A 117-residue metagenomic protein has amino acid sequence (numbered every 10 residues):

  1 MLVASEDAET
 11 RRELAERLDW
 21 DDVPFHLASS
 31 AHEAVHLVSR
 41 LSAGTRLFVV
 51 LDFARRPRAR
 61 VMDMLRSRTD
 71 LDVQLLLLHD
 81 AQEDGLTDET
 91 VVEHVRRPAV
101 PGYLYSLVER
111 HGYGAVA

Functional and structural regions predicted by a protein language model:
A4-S5, H79: Conserved acidic carboxylate
S5, F53, P98: Conserved residues at beta->alpha junctions
A8-L27: Two-component/phosphorelay signaling modules centered on CheY-like receiver
R11, A31-V35, G44-V73, H79-E83 (+1 more regions): Conserved phosphotransfer microenvironments
L27-S29, Q74-A117: Output/docking surface of receiver
V35-S39, Y105: Alpha2 helix of the CheY-like receiver
R40-L41, G114: Generic structural signal for alpha-helix termini and adjacent loop/cap motifs
